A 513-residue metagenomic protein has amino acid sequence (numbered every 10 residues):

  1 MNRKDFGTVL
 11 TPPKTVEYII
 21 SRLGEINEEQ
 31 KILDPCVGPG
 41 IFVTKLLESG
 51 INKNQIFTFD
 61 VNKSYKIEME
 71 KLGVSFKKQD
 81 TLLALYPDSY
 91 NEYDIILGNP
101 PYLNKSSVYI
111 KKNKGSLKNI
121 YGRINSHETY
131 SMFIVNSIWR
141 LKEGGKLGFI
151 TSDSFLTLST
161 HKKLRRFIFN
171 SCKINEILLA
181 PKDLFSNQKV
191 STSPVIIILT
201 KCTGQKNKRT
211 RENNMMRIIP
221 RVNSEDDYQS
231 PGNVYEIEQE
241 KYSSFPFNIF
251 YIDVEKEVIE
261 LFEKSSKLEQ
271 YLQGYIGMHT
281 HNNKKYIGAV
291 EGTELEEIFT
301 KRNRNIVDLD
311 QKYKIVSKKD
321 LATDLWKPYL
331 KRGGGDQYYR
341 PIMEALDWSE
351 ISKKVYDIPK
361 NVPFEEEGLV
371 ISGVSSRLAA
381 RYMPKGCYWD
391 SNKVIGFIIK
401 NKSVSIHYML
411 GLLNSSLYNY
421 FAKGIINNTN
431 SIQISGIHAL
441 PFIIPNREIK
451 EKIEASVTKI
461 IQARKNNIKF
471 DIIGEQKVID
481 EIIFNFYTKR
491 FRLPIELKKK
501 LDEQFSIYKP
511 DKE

Functional and structural regions predicted by a protein language model:
K4-I20, C36-L47, I51-N54, F59-I67 (+5 more regions): Signature of N6-adenine DNA methyltransferases within the class I
S21-N27: Glycine-rich helix-loop-beta junction characteristic of Rossmann-like nucleotide cofactor-binding loops
E29-C36: Conserved class I S-adenosyl-L-methionine
C36-P39, K63, L97, P101-N104 (+8 more regions): Short, flexible loop/turn elements at secondary-structure junctions
E255-H279, K285, A289-L309, I444-E513: Non-catalytic DNA-recognition/assembly elements of restriction-modification systems
E260, K264-E451: Polybasic, glycine- and aromatic-enriched phosphate-binding surface used to engage nucleic acids
